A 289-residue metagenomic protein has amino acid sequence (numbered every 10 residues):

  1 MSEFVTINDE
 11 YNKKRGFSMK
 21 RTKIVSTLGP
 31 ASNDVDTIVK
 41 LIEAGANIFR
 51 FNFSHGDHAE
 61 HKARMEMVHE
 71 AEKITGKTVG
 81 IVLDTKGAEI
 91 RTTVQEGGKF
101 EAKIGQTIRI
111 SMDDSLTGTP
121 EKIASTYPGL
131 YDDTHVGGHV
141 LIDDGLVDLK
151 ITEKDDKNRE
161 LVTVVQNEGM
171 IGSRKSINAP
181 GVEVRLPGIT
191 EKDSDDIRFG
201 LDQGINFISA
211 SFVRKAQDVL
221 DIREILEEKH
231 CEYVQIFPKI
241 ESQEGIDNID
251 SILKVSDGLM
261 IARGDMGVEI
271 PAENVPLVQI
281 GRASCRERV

Functional and structural regions predicted by a protein language model:
E3-R288: Non-catalytic helical/linker scaffolds that mediate oligomerization, partner binding, and domain coupling around large
